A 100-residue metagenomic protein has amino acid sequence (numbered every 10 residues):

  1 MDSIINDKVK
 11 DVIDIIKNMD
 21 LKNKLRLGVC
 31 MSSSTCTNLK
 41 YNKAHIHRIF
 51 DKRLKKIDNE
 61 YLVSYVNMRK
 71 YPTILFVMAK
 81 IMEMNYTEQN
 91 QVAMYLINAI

Functional and structural regions predicted by a protein language model:
M1-I100: Short amphipathic alpha-helical interaction elements located at domain edges and within/adjacent to intrinsically
